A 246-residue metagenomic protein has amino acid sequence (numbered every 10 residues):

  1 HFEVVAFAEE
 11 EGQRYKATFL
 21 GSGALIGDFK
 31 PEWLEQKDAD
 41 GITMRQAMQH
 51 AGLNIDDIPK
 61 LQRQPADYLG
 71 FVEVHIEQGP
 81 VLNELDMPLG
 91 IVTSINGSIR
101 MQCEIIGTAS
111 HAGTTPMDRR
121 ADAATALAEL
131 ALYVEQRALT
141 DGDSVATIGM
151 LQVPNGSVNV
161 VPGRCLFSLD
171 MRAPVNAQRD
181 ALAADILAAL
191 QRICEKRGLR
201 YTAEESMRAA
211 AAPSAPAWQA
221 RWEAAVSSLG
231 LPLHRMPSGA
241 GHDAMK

Functional and structural regions predicted by a protein language model:
F2-E3, Y15: Short, flexible active-site-proximal loops enriched in glycine and acidic residues
E3-V5, T202: A structural signal for isolated positions on well-ordered beta-strands in alpha/beta enzyme cores
E9-E10, R14-K16, L20-N176: Midchain, well-structured core segments that form catalytic/ion-binding scaffolds
Q102, G113, A124-K246: Metal-dependent amide/peptide-bond hydrolase catalytic core, centered on the "pita-bread" metallohydrolase fold
